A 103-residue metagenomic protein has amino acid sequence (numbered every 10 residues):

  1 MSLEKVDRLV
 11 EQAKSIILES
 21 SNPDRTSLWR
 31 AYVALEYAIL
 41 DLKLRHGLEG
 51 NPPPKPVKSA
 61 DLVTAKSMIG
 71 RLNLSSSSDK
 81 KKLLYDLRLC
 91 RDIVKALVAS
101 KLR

Functional and structural regions predicted by a protein language model:
M1, H46, L102-R103: Short intrinsically disordered terminal tails
M1-L35, L87, R91-A96: Short terminal alpha-helical segments
K5, K14, K43, K55-K58 (+4 more regions): Context-gated lysine
I17-T64: Amphipathic alpha-helical interaction modules
V63-R103: Amphipathic alpha-helical binding modules
